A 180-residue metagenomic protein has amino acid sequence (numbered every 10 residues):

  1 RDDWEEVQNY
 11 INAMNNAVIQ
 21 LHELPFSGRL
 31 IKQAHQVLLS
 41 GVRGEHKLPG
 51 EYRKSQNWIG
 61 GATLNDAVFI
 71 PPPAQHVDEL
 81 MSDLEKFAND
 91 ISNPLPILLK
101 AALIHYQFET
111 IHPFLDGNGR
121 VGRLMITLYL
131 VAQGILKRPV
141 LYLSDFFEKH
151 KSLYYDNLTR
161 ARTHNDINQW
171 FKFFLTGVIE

Functional and structural regions predicted by a protein language model:
R1-E180: FIC/Doc superfamily catalytic core
